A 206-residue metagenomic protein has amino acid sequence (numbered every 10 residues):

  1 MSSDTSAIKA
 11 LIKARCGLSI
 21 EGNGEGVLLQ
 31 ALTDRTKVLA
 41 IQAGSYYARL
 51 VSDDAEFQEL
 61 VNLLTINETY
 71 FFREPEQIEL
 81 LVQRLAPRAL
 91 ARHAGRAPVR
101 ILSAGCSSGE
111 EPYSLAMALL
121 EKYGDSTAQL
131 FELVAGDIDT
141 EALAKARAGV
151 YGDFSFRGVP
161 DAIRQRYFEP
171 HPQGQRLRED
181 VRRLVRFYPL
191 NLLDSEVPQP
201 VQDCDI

Functional and structural regions predicted by a protein language model:
S2-L102: Conserved AdoMet
E25, P75, P112-A116, R147: Conserved strand-to-helix beginnings and helix N-cap segments that scaffold or border functional pockets
D34, P87, E121, T140 (+1 more regions): Active-site micro-motifs of SAM-dependent methyltransferase domains
Q83, P87, M117-E121, A148: Short, well-ordered alpha-helices that flank and scaffold nucleotide-derived cofactor binding pockets
R96-S114, E132-V134: Conserved class I S-adenosyl-L-methionine
A104, D125-I206: Extended basic-aromatic, gly/pro-enriched interface segments that bind polyanionic ligands
S108-S126: Conserved SAM-binding loop of SAM-dependent methyltransferases across substrates and taxa, primarily the Class I
